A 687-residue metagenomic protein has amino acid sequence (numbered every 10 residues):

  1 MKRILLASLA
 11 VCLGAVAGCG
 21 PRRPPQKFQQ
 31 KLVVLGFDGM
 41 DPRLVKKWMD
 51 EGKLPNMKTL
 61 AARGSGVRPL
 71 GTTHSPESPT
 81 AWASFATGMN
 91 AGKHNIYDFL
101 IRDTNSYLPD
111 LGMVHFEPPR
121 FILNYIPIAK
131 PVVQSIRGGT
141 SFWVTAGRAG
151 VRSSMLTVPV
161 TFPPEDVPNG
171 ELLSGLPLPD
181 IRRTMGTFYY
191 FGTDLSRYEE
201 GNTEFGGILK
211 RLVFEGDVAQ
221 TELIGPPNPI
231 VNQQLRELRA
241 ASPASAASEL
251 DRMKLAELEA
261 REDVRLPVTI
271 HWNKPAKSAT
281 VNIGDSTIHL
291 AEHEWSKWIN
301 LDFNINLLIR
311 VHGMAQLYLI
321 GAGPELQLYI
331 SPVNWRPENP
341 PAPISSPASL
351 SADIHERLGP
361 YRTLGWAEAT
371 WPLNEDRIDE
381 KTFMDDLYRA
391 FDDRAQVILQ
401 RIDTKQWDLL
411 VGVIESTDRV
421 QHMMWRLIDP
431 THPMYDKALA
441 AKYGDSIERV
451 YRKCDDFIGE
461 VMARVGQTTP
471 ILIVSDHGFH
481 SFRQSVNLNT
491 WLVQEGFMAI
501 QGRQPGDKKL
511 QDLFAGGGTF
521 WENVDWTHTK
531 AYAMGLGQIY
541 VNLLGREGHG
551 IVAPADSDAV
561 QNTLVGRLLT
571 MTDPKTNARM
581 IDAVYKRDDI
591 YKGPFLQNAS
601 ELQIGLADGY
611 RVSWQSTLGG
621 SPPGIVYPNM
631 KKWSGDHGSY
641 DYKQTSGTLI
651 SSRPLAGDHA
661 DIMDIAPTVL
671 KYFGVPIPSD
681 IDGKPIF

Functional and structural regions predicted by a protein language model:
M1-L6: Bacterial N-terminal signal peptides that target proteins for export
A15-G18: C-terminal motif of bacterial Sec signal peptides marking the signal peptidase cleavage site
G20-R22: Bacterial signal peptide processing site
P25-K27, L44-V45, M384-K405, L410 (+3 more regions): A long, amphipathic alpha-helix that forms part of the scaffold/cap immediately adjacent to metal-dependent active
F28-Q30, F37, E51-G52, R63-G71 (+5 more regions): Secreted, luminal/periplasmic, and some membrane-associated catalytic domains that remodel anionic oxygen-ester
R43-K47, T72, A129-V132, P654-A656: Second-shell loop/turn segments in exported
P118-R120, Y125, E380, R426-D445 (+1 more regions): A solvent-exposed, charged loop/short amphipathic helix patch at secondary-structure junctions
Y610-G657: Low-complexity, glycine/alanine/valine/leucine- and proline-rich hydrophobic stretches
